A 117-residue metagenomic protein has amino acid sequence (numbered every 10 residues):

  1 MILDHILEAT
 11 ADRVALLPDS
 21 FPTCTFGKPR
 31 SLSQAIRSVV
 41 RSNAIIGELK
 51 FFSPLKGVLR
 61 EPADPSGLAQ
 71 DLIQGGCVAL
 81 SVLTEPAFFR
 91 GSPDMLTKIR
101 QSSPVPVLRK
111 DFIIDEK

Functional and structural regions predicted by a protein language model:
M1-V105: Conserved N-terminal beta1-alpha1 strand-loop-helix module at the mouth
R109-D111: Short beta-strand elements of ligand-binding domains
I114-K117: Catalytic cores of alpha/beta
